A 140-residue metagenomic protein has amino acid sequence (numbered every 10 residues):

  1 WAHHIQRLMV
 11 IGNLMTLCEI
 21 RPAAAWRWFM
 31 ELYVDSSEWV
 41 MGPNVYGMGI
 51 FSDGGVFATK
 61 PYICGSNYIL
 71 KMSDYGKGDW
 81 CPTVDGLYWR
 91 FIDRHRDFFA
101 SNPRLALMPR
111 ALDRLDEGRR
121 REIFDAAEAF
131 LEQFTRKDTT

Functional and structural regions predicted by a protein language model:
W1-T140: C-terminal catalytic domain of photolyase/cryptochrome flavoproteins, centering on the FAD-binding pocket
